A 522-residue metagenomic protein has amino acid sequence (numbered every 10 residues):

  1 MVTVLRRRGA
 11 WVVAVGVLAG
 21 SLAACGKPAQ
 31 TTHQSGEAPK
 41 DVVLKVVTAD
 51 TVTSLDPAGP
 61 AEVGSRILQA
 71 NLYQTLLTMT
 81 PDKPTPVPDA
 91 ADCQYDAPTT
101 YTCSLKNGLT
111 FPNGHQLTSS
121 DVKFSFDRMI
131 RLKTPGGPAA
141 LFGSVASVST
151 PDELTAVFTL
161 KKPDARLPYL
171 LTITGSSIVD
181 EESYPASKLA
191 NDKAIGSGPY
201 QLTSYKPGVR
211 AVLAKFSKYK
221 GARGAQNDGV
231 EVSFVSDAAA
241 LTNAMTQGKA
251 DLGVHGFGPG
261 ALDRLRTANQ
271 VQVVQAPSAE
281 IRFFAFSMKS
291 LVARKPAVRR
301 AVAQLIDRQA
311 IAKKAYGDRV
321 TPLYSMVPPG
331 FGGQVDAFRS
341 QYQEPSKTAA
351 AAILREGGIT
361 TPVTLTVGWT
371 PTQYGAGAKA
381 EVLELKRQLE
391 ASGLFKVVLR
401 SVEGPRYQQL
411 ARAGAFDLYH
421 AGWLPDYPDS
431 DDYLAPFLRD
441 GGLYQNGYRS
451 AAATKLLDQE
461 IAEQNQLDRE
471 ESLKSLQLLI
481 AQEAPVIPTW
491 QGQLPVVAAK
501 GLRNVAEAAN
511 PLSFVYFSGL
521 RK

Functional and structural regions predicted by a protein language model:
K27, K206, L305-Q334, G377-K386 (+1 more regions): Detector for C-terminal structural segments
V47-P98, D127, I195: N-terminal lobe/hinge region of extracytoplasmic solute-binding protein
D96, T100-S104, A139-E182, S204: Surface-exposed binding/hinge segments that line and control ligand-binding clefts or catalytic entry sites
L117-D127, T155-T159, G198-P199, N227-G229 (+4 more regions): Alpha-helical secondary-structure segments
T172-G224, G229: Gly/Pro-rich hinge or "lid" segments in bacterial periplasmic/extracellular proteins
S217-R264: Ligand-site clamp/hinge motif
P322-G357, Y374-A380: Structural transition elements
R355-P425: Ligand/substrate-recognition segments at binding pockets and active sites
